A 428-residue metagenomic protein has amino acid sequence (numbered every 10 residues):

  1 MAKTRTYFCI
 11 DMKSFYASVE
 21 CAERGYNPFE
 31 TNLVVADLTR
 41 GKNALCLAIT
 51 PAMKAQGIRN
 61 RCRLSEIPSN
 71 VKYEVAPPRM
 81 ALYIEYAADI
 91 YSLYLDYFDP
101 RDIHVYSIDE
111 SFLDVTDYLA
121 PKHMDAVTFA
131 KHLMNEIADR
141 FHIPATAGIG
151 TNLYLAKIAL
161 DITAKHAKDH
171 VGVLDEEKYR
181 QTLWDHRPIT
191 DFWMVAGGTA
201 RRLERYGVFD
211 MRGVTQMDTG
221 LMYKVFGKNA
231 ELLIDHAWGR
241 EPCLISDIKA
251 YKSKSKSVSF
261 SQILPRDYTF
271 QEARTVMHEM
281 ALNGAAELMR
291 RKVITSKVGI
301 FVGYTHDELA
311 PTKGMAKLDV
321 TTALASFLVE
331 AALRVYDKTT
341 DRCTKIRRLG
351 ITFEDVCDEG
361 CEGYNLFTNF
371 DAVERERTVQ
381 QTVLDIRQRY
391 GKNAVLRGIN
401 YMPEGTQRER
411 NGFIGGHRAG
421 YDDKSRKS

Functional and structural regions predicted by a protein language model:
M1-I108, F112, A237: Residues that scaffold, gate, or flank divalent-cation-dependent active/transport sites
C9, R201-K345: DNA-contacting surface of Y-family translesion DNA polymerases
D11, G57, I67, D109 (+6 more regions): A residue-level signal for conserved active-site and pocket-lining positions in enzyme catalytic cores
V19, G314, L318-S428: Acidic, metal-coordinating catalytic segment for phosphate/diphosphate chemistry, firing primarily on the Nudix
E23, I143, D161-P242: Compact, charge-rich alpha-helical regulatory domains located at protein termini
Y106-E110, G150-L153, V293-K297, T344-R348: Short Gly/Ser/Thr- and Asp/Glu-enriched loop/turn motifs at secondary-structure junctions
L113-M134, G207: Catalytic palm subdomain of template-directed nucleic-acid polymerases, centered on the conserved carboxylate motif
R140-D161, H236: Structured, non-catalytic alpha/beta "coupling" segments that mediate domain-domain communication and provide generic
